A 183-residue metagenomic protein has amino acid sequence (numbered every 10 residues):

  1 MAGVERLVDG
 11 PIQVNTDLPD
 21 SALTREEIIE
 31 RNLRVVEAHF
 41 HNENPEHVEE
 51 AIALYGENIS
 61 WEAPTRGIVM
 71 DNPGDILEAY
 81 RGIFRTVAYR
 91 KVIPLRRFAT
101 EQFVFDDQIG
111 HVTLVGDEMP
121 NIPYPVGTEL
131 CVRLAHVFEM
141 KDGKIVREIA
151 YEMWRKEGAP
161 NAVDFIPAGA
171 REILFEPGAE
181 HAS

Functional and structural regions predicted by a protein language model:
A2-S183: C-terminal and inter-domain tail/linker signature
